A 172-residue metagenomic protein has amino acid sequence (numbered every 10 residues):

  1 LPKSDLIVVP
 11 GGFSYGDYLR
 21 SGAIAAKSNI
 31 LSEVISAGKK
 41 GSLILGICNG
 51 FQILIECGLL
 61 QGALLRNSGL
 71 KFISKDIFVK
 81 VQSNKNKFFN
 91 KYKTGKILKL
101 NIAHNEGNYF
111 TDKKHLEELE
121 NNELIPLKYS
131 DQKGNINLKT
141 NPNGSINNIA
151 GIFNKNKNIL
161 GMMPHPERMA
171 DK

Functional and structural regions predicted by a protein language model:
P2-K3, I35-K39, L64-K172: Amide-donor transfer/coupling interface in amidating biosynthetic enzymes
L6: Short, Asp-centered acidic motifs that coordinate Mg2+ and/or phosphate in catalytic or ligand-binding sites
V9: Flexible glycine/proline-rich, aromatic-decorated loop/lid segments
G12-F13, G50, N105, P166: Active-site metal-binding loops of divalent metal-dependent hydrolases
F13-G22, D131-N137: Short, basic, glycine/proline-bearing loop/turn elements
Y15-K87: Cysteine-nucleophile active-site neighborhood
